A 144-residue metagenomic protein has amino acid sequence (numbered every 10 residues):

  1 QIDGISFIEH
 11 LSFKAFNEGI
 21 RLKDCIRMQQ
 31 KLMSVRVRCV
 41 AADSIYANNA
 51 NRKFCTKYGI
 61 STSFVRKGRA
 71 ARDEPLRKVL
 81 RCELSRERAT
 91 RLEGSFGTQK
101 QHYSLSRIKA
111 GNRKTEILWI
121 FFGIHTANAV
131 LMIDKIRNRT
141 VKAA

Functional and structural regions predicted by a protein language model:
Q1-A144: Anion-binding and metal-coordination hotspots
